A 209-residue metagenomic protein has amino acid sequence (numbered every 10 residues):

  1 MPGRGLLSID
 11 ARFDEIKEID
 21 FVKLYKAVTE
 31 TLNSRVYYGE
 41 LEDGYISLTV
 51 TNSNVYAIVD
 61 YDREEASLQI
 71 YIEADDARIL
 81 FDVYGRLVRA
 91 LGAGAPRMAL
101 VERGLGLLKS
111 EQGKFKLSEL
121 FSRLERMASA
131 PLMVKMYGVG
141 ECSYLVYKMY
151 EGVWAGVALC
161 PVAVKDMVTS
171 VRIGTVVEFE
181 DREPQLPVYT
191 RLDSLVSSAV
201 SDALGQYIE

Functional and structural regions predicted by a protein language model:
M1-I19, Q69-D75, V101-L117: Terminal, regulation- and interaction-focused segments at domain boundaries
M1-R63: N-terminal low-complexity, intrinsically disordered segments
F13-L24, A77-F81, E183-T190: Short, conserved charged micro-motifs
T29, F81, G85-V88, G92 (+4 more regions): Residue-level detector of alpha-helical secondary structure
T51-S53, Y71-D76, G174-E183: Secondary-structure transition/turn motif
E64-G104: Aromatic- and glycine-enriched beta-alpha-beta binding-site module
V101-V176: Aromatic/basic-lined ligand-recognition segments that form π-stacking hydrophobic pockets flanked by Lys/Arg to engage
P161, K165-E209: Mixed-charge, glycine-accented linear interaction segment located at domain edges/termini
